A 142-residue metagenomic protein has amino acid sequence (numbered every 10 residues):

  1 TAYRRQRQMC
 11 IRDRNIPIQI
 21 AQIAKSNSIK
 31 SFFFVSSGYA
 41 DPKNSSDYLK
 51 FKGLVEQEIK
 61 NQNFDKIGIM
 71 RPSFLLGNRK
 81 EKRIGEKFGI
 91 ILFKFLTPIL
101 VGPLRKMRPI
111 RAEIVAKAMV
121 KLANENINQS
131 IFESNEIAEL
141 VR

Functional and structural regions predicted by a protein language model:
T1-I11: Single conserved hydrophobic/aromatic residue that forms the stacking wall/gate of nucleotide- or nucleobase-binding
R12-I16: Glycine-rich NAD(P)-binding loop of the Rossmann-fold in SDR/ketoreductase-type enzymes
A24: Hydrophobic pocket-lining residues that define ligand/cofactor binding sites across diverse proteins
N27-S31, N63-D65: A short helix->loop->beta-strand "cap" motif at the edges of active sites that frequently abuts
F32-G38, M70-P72: SDR active-site strand-loop-helix element
P42-V141: Oxidoreductase cofactor-interface core, primarily capturing Rossmann-like NAD(P)-dependent enzymes
